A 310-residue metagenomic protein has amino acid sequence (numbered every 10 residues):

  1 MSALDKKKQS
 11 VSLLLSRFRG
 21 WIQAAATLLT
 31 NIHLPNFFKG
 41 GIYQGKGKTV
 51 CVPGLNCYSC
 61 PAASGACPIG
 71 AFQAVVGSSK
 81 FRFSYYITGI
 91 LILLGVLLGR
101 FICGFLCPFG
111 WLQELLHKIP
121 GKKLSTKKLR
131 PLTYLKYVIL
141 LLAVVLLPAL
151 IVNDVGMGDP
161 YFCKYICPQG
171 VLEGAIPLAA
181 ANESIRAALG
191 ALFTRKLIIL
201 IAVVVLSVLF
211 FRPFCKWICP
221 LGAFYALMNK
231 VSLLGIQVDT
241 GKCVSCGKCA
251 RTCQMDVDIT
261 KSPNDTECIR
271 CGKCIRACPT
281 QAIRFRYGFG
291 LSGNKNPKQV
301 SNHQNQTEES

Functional and structural regions predicted by a protein language model:
M1-T260, T266-S310: Non-ligating segments of multi-cofactor redox enzymes
